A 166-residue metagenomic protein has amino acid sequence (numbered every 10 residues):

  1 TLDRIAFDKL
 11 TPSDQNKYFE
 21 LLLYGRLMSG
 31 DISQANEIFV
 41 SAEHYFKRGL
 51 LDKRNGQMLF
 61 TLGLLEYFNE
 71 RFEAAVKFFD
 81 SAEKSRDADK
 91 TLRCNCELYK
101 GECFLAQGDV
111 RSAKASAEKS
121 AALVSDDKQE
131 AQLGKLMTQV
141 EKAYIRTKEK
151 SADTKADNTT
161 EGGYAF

Functional and structural regions predicted by a protein language model:
D3-F7, V40-K47, D80-S85, A121-L123: Amphipathic alpha-helical segments of tetratricopeptide repeats
S13-Q15, K53, T91: Residue signature of alpha-solenoid helical repeat architecture, marking inter-repeat boundaries and helix-start
L21, R54, T61, L92 (+2 more regions): "A position-specific structural signal for the A-helix of alpha-solenoid helical repeats
A122-F166: Terminal, low-structured helical/coil segments at or just beyond the last alpha-helical repeat
